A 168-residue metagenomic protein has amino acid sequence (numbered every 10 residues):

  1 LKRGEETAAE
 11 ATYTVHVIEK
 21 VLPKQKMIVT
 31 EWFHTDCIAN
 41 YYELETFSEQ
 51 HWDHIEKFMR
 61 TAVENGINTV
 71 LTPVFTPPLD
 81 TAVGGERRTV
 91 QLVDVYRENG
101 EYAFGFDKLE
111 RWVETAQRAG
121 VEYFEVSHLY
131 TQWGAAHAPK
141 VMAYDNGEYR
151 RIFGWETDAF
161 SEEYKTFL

Functional and structural regions predicted by a protein language model:
L1-R3, A11-L168: Aromatic-lined carbohydrate-binding surfaces of glycoside hydrolases
